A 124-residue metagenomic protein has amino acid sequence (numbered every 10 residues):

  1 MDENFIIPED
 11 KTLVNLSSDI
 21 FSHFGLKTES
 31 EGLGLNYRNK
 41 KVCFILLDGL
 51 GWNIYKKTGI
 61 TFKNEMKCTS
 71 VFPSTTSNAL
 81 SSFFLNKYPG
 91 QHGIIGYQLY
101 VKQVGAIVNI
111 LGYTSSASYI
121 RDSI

Functional and structural regions predicted by a protein language model:
M1-V42, G49-S123: Active-site nucleophile/metal-coordination loop of metallo-enzymes that catalyze phosphate/sulfate and related
